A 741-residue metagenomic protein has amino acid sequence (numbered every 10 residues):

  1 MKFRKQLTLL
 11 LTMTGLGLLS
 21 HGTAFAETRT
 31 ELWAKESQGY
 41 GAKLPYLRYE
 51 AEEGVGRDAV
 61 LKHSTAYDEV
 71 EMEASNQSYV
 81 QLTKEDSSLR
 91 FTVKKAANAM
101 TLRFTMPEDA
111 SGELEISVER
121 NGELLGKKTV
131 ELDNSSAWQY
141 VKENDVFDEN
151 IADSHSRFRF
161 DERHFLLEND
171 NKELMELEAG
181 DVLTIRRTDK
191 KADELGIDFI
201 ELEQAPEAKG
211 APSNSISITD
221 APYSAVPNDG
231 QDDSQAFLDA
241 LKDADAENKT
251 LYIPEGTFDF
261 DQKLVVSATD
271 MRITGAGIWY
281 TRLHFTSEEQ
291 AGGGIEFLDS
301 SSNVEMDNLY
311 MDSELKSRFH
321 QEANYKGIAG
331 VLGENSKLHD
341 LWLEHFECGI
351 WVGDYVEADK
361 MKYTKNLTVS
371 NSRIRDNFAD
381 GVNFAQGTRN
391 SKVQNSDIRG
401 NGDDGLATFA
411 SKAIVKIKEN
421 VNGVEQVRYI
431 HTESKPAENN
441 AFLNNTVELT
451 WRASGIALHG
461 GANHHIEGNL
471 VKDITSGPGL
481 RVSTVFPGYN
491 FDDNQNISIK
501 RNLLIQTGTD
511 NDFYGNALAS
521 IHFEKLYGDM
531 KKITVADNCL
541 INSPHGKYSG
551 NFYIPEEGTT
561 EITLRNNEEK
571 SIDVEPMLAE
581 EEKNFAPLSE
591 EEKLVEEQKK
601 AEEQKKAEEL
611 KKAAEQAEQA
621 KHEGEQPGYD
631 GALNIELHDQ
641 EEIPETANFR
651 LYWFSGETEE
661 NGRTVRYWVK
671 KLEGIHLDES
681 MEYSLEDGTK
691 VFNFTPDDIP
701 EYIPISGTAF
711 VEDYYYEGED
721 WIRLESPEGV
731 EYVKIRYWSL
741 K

Functional and structural regions predicted by a protein language model:
L10-L18: Bacterial N-terminal signal peptides
L19-T28: Sec-dependent signal peptide cleavage junction
E27-A211, K500, G631, D639-E641 (+1 more regions): Extracytoplasmic
I218-P254: Acidic Gly/Asp/Thr-rich repetitive segments characteristic of extracellular carbohydrate-active and adhesion proteins
L238, D243, D259-T274, R282-N308 (+4 more regions): Extracellular beta-strand-rich solenoid/capping regions of secreted or surface-exposed proteins that bind or remodel
K249, D261-K263, R282-G293, L315-Q321 (+10 more regions): Short glycine/acidic-rich loop motifs that flank beta-strands on beta-rich extracellular proteins
A276-W279, S302-S313, E334-E347, K362-A379 (+7 more regions): Right-handed parallel beta-helix
E591-H622: Long, low-complexity, compositionally biased polyampholytic IDRs enriched for Lys/Glu and Gln/Arg
